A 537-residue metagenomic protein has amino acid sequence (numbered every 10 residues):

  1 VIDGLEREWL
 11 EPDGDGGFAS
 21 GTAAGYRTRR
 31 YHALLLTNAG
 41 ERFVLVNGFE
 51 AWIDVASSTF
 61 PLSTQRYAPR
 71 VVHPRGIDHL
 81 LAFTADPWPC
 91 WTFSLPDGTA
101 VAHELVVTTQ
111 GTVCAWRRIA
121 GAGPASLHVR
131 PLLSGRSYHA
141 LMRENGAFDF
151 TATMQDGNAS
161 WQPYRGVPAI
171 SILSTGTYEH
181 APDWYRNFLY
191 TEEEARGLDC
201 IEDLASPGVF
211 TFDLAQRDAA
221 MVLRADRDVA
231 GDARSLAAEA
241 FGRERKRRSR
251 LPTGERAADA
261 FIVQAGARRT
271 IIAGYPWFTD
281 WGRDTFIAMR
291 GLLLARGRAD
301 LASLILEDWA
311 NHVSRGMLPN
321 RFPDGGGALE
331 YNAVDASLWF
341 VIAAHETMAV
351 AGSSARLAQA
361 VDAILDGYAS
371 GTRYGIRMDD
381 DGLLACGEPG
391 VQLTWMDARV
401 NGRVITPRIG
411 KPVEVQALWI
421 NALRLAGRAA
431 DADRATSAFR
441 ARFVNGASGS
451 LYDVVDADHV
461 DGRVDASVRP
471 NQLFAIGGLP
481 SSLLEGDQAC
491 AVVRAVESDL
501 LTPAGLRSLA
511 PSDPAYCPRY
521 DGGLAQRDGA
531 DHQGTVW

Functional and structural regions predicted by a protein language model:
V1-S249, P276, R283, L294 (+5 more regions): Terminal accessory carbohydrate-recognition/targeting modules of carbohydrate-active enzymes
E104, E202-T211, R268-T285, P323-S337 (+3 more regions): Solvent-exposed loop and edge beta-strand segments that line ligand/cofactor-binding and catalytic clefts
W116, A288, A475: Residue-level signal for inorganic ion chemistry
A120, H139-N145, A152-M154, A159 (+8 more regions): Aromatic-rich carbohydrate-recognition surfaces in CAZymes
A122, L133-G135, V167, A225-V229 (+7 more regions): Short loop/turn segments at secondary-structure transitions that flank enzyme active sites
F241-Y275, L304, D308, L506-Y516 (+1 more regions): Conserved oxyanion/phosphate-binding beta-strand-loop segments in alpha/beta enzyme cores
P252, P319-N320, A369, R373-D381 (+3 more regions): Catalytic cores of carbohydrate-active enzymes
F261-A265, W309-G316, F340, G371 (+4 more regions): A short secondary-structure junction motif
